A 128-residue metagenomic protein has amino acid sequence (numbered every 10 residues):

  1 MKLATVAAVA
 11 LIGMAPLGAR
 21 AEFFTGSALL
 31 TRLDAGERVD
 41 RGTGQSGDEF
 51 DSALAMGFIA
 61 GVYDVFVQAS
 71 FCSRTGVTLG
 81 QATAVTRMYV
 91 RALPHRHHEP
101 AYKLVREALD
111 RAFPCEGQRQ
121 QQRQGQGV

Functional and structural regions predicted by a protein language model:
M1, A21-E22: Absolute protein N-terminus
M1-V9: Sec-dependent signal peptide recognition, specifically the positively charged N-region followed immediately by
V9-G13, D110: Short N-terminal leader segment in a subset of presequences, especially plant chloroplast and some mitochondrial
M14-G18: N-terminal signal peptide c-region/cleavage motif recognized by signal peptidases
E22-M88: Short N-proximal segments of mature Sec-exported proteins
E37, D64-V128: Compact alpha-helical subdomains of small soluble proteins
